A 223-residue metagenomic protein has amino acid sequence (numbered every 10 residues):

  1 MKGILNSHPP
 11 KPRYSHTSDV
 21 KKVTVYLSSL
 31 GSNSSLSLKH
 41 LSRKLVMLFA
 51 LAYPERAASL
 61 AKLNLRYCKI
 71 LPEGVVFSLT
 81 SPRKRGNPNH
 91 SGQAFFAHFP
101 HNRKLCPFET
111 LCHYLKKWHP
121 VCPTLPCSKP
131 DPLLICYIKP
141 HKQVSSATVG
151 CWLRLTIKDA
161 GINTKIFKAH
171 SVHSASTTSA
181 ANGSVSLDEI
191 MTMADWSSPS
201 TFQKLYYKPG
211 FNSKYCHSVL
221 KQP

Functional and structural regions predicted by a protein language model:
M1-P223: Extended, non-catalytic subsegments within catalytic or DNA/protein-binding/adaptor domains
